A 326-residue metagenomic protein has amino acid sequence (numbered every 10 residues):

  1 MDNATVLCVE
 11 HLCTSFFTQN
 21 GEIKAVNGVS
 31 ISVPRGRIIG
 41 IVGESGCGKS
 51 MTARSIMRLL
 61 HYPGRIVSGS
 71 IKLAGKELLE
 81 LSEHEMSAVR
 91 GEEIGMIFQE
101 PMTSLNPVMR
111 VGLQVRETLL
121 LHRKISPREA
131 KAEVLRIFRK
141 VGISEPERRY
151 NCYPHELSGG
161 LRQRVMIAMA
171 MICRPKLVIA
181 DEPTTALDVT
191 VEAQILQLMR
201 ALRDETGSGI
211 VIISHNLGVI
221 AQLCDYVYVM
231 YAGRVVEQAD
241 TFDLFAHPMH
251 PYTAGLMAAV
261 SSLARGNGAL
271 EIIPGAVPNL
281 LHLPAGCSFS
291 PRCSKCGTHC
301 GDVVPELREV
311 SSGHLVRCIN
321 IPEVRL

Functional and structural regions predicted by a protein language model:
A4-T5, S144-R148, Q238-L326: Short catalytic/signature loops enriched in Gly
R58, I179, P183, L187-G268: P-loop NTP-binding/switch modules centered on Walker-like glycine-rich loops
I66-E77: Conserved ABC transporter NBD signature motif
E77, R128-R148, M257-A258: Conserved ABC ATPase "signature" region
C152-L157, L161: Conserved ABC ATPase signature
I172-K176: A short, proline-enriched helix->beta-strand linker immediately N-terminal to the Walker B motif in ABC-type P-loop
